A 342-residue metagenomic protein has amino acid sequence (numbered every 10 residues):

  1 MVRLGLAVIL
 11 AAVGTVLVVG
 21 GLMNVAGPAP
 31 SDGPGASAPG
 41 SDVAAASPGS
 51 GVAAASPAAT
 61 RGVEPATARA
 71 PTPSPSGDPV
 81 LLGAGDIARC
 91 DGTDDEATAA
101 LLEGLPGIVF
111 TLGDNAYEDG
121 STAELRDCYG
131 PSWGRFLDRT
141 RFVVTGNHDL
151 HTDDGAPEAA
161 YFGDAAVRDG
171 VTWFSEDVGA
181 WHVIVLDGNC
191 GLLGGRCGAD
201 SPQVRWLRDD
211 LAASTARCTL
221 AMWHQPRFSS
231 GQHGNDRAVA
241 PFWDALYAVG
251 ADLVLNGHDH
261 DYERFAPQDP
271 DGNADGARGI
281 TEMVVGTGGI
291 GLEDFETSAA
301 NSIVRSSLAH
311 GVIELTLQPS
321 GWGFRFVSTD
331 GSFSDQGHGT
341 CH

Functional and structural regions predicted by a protein language model:
M1-L10: N-terminal export and membrane-targeting signals
T15-S47, A53, E64, R89: C-terminal region of N-terminal signal peptides and the immediate post-cleavage residues of exported proteins
S47-V80: N-terminal low-complexity, Pro/Thr/Ser-rich intrinsically disordered segments that act as propeptides or flexible
A68-C128, P202, D209, S229-S230: N-terminal active-site segment of His-dependent metallophosphoesterases
L81-G83, V109-T111, V143-V144, A221 (+1 more regions): Residue-level marker for buried hydrophobic side chains located in beta-strands that build the well-ordered beta-sheet
E103, Y117-C218, H233-G234, A238-A248 (+2 more regions): Extended active-site neighborhood of metal-dependent phosphoesterases/phosphodiesterases
R325-S334: Short, solvent-exposed aromatic-acidic interface loops
